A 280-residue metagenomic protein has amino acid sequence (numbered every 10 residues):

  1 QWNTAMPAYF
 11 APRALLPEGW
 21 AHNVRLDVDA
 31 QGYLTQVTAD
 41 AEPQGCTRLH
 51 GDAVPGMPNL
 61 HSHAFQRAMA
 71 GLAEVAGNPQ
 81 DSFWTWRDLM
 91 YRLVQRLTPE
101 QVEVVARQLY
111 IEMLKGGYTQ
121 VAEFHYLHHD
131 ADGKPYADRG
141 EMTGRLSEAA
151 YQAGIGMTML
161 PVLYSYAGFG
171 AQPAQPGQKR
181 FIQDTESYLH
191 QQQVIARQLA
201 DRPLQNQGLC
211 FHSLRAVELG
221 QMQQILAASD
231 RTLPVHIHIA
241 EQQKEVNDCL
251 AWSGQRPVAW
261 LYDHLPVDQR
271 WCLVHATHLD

Functional and structural regions predicted by a protein language model:
Q1-P43, D52: N-terminal metal-binding scaffold of metallo-dependent hydrolase/deaminase domains
P7, M57, T119, P234 (+1 more regions): Hydrophobic "anchor" residues on beta-strands that sit immediately upstream of conserved functional sites
P12, G32, H61, G117 (+4 more regions): Divalent metal-coordination and catalytic microenvironments
Y33, G51-V54, S62-G77: N-terminal hydrophobic targeting/anchoring segments and the immediately downstream early-domain regions of hydrolases
P55-R67, P234-Q243: Histidine-centered catalytic micro-motifs
G71, V75, P161-S165, E241 (+1 more regions): Short glycine-enriched loops at secondary-structure junctions
G71-G156, E186-R202: Alpha-helical scaffold segments that flank or form the walls of functional sites
H129-C272: Metal-coordinating catalytic core of metallo-dependent amide/deamination hydrolases
